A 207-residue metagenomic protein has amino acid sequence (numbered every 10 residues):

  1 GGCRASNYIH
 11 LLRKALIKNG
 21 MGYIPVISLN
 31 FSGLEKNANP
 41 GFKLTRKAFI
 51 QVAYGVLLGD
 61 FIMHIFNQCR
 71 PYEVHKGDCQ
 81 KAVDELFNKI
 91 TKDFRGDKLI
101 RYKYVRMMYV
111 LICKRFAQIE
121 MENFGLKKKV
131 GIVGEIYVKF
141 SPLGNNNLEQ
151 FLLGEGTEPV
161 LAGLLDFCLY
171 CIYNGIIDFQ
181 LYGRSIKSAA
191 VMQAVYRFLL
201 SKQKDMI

Functional and structural regions predicted by a protein language model:
G1-I207: An N-terminal assembly and electron-transfer interface module characteristic of large anaerobic redox and radical
